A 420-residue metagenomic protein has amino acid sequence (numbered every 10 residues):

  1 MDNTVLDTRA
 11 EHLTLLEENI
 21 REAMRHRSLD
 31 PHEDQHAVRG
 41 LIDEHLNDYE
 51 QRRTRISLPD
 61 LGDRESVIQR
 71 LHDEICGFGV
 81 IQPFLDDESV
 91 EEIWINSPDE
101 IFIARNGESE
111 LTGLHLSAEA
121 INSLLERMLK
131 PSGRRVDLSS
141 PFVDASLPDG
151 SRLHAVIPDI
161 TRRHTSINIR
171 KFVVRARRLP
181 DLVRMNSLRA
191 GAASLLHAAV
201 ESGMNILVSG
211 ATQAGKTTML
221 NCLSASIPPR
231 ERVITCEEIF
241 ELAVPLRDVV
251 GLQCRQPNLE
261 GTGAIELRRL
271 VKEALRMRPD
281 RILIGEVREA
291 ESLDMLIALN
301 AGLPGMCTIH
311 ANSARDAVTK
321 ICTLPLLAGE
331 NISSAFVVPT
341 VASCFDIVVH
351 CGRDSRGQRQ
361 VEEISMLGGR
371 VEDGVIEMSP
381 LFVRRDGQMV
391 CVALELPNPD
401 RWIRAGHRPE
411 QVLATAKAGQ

Functional and structural regions predicted by a protein language model:
M1-V136: N-terminal accessory targeting/assembly segments
D73, Q82-D87, E91-I95, R134-D137 (+8 more regions): Replace "in large, NTP-powered and nucleic-acid-processing enzymes" with "in large, NTP-powered factors and other
D87, E100-S202: P-loop NTP-binding catalytic core
D99-E100, E108-S109, D149, D159-R162 (+7 more regions): Conserved nucleotide-binding/hydrolysis micro-motifs of P-loop NTPases
A193, G203-I206, T218, C222-C344 (+1 more regions): Switch/coupling sub-region of P-loop NTPases
V200, A211-T212: The conserved Walker
G215: Conserved glycine(s) of the Walker
R356-Q420: NTP-binding/hydrolysis catalytic cores, primarily Walker-type P-loop NTPases
